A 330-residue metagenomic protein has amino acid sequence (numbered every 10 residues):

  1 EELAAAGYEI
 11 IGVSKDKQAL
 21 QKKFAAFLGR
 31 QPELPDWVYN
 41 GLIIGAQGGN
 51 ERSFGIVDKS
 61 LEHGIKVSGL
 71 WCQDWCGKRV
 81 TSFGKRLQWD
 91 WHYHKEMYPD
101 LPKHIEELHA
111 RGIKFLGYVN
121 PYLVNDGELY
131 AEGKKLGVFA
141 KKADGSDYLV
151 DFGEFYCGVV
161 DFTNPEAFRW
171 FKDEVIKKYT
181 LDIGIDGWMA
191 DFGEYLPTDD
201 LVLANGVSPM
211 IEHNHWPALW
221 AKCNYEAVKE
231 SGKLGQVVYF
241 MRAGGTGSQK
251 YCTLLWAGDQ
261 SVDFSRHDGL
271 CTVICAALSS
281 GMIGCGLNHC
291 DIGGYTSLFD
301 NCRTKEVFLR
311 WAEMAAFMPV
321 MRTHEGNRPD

Functional and structural regions predicted by a protein language model:
A5, E9-I11, K17-D330: Catalytic-domain carbohydrate-binding cleft regions of carbohydrate-active enzymes
